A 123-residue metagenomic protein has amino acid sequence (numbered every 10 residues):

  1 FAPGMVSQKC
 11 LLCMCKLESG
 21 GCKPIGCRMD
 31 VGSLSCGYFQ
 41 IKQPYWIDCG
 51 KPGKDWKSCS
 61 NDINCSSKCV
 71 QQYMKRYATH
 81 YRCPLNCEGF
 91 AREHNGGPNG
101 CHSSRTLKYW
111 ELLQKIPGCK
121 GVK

Functional and structural regions predicted by a protein language model:
F1-P3: N-terminal prepro-regions of secreted/extracellular proteins
M5-K23, R28, I41, V70 (+1 more regions): Short, functionally critical alpha-helical segments immediately adjacent to catalytic or ligand/cofactor-binding
V6, S33, R105: Short acidic-hydrophobic sequence patches enriched in Asp/Glu that either
C10, L34-G37, F90, Y109: Residues that flank catalytic or metal-binding motifs in active/ligand-binding sites
G26-K54: N-terminal, post-signal-peptide region of Sec/Tat-exported proteins
Q43-S103, W110-G118: Alpha-helical segment that forms one wall of the substrate-binding/catalytic cleft in peptidoglycan-active domains
C119-K123: Extracytoplasmic/periplasmic copper-protein system
